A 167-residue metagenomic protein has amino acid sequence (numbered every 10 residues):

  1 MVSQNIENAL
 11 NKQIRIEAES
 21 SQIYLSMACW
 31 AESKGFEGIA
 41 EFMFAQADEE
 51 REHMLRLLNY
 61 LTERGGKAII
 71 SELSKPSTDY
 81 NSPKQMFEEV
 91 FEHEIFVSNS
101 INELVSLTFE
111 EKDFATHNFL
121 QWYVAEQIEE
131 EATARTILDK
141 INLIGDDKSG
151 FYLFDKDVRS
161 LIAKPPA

Functional and structural regions predicted by a protein language model:
M1-A167: Iron-associated oxidoreductase/ferritin-like identity signal
